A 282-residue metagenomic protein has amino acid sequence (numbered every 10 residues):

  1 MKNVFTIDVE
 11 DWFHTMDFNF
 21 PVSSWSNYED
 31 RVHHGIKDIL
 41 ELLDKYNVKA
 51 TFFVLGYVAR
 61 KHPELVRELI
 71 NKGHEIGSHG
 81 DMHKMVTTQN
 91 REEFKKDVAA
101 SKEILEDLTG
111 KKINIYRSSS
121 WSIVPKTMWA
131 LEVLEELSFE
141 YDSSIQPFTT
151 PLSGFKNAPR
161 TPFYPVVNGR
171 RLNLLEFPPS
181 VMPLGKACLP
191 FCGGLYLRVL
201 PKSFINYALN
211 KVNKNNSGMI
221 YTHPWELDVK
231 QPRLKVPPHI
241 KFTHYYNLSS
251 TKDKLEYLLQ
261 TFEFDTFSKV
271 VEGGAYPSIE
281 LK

Functional and structural regions predicted by a protein language model:
M1-K72: Active-site beta->alpha N-cap acidic-glycine motif
D8, L43, F52, H79 (+5 more regions): Conserved, mostly hydrophobic/aromatic
S23-D30, F53-L55, M82-F94, S118-S122 (+2 more regions): The substrate-binding groove and active-site-proximal loops of carbohydrate-active enzymes, especially glycoside
I36-L40, P63-R67, K95-K102, L131 (+2 more regions): Generic structural signal for well-ordered alpha-helices, preferentially at hydrophobic/aromatic core positions
K45-Y46, V199-K282: C-terminal domain-boundary segment and adjacent tail
Y46-T127, F139, S144-P151, L172 (+1 more regions): Metal-dependent polysaccharide deacetylase catalytic core of the NodB/CE4 family, i.e., the active-site-bearing domain
K111-K112, S118-N216: Active-site-adjacent pocket scaffolds in enzyme catalytic domains
